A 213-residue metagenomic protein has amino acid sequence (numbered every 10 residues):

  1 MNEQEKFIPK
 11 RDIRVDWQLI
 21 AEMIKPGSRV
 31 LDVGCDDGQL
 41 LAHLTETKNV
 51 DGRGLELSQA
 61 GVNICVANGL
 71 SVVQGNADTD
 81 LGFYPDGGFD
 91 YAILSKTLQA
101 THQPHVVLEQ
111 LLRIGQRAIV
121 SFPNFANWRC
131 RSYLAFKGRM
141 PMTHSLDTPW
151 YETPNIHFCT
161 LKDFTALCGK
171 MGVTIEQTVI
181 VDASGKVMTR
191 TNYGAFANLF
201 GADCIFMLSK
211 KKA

Functional and structural regions predicted by a protein language model:
N2-I13: Class I SAM-dependent methyltransferase Rossmann-like catalytic core, especially the SAM/SAH-binding loop
R11-G27: Conserved alpha-helix/loop element of class I SAM-dependent methyltransferases that forms part of the SAM/SAH-binding
G34-D36: Class I SAM-dependent methyltransferase "Motif I" SAM/SAH-binding loop
Q39, H43-D80: Class I SAM-dependent methyltransferase SAM/SAH-binding core
D80-D86: Short conserved loop adjoining the S-adenosyl-L-methionine
Y91-Q103: A short SAM/SAH-binding and catalytic strip from SAM-dependent methyltransferases
V106-Q110, R117-K212: S-adenosyl-L-methionine-dependent methyltransferase catalytic module, highlighting the catalytic core
